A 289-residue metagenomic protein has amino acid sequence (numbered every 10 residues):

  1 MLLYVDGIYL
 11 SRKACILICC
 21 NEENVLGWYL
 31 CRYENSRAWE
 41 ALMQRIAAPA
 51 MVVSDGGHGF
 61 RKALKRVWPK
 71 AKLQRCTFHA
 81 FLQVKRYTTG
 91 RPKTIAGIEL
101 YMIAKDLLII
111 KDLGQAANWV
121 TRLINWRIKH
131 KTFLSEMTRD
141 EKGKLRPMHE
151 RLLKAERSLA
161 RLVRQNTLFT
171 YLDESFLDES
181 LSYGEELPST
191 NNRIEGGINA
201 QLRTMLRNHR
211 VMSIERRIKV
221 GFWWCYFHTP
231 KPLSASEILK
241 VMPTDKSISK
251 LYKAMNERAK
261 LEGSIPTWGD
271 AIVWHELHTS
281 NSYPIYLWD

Functional and structural regions predicted by a protein language model:
M1-K70: RNase H-like nuclease fold core
Y9, H58, L82, I198-N199: Short hydrophobic/aromatic residue motifs in ordered secondary structure
A14, A63, Y87, R203-T204: Short, function-defining helix-loop hinge/capping sites that tune catalysis or transport
S54, R61, M102-D289: Acidic/histidine-rich catalytic cores and adjacent linkers of DNA breakage/strand-transfer/modification proteins
D55-A104: Conserved beta-strand -> loop -> alpha-helix junction used to position metal-binding or nucleic-acid-contacting
